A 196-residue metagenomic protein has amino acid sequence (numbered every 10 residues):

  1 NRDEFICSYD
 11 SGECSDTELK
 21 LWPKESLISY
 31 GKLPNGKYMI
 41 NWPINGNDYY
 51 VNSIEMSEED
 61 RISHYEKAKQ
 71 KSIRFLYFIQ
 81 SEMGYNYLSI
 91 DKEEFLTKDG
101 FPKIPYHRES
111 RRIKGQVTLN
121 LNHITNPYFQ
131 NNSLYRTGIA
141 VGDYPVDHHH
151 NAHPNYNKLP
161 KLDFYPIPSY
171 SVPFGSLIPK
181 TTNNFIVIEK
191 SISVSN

Functional and structural regions predicted by a protein language model:
N1-N196: Flavin (FAD/FMN)-binding glycine-rich loop and adjacent Rossmann-like elements that form
